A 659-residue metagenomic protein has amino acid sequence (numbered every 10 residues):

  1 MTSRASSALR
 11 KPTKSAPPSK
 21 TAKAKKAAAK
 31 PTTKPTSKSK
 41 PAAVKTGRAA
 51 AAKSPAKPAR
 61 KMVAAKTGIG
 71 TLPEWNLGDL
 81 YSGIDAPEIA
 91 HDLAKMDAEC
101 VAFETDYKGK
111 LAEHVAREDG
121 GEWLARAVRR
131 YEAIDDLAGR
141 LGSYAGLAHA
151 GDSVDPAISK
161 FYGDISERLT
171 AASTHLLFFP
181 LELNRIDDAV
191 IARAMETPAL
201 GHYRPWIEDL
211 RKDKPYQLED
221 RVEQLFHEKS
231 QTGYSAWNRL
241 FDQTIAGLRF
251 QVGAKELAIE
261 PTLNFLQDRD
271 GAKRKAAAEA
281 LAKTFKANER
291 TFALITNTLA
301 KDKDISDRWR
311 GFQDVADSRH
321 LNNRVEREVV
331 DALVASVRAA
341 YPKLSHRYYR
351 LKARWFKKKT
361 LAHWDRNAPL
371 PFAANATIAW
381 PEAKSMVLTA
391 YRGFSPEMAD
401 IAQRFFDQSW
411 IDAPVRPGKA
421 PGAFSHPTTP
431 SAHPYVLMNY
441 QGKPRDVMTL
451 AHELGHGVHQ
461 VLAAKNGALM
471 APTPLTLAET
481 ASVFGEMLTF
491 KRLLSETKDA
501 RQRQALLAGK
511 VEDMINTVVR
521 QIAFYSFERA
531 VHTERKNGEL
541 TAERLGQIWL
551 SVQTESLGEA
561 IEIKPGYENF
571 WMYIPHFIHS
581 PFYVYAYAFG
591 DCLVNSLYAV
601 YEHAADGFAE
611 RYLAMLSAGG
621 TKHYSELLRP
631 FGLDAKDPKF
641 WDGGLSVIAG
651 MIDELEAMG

Functional and structural regions predicted by a protein language model:
T2-R4, R10-K14, K20, K25-K26 (+2 more regions): A well-structured
I69-T71, G78, I84, F179 (+13 more regions): C-terminal, non-catalytic "cap/extension" segments appended to globular domains
A353-A399, Q403, S425, V436 (+3 more regions): Long, K/E/R/D-enriched contiguous segments that form extended
N375-W380, P430-A451: Short pre-active-site segment immediately N-terminal to the catalytic Zn-binding motif
A376-I378, I411-H433: Catalytic zinc-binding patch centered on the HExxH motif and its immediate surroundings that defines zinc-dependent
Y435-N439, K465-L475, Q504-D513, H532-E534: Short beta-alpha connecting loops at secondary-structure transitions that line or flank enzyme active sites
L454, L477-F490, G590-D591: An active-site-proximal "capping" alpha-helix that borders the catalytic cofactor pocket
G455-L469, L488: Catalytic Zn2+-binding segment of zinc metalloproteases
